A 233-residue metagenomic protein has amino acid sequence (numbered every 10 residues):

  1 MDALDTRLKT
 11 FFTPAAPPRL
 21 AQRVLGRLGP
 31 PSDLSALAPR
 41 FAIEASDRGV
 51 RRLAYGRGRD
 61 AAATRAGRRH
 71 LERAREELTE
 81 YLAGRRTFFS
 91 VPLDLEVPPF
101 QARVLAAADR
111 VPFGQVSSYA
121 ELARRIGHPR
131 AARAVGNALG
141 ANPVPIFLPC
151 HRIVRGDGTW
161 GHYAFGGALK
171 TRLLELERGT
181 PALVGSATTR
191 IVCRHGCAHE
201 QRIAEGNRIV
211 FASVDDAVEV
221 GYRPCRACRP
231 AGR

Functional and structural regions predicted by a protein language model:
M1-R130, L176-R233: Basic nucleic-acid-binding alpha-helical/helix-turn surface characteristic of O6-alkylguanine DNA
A131-P145: Regulatory, non-catalytic segments
I146-V154: Short Lys/Arg-enriched helix C-cap and helix-to-coil transition segments that create basic nucleic-acid-contact patches
H162: Recognition helix of helix-turn-helix/homeodomain-like DNA-binding domains that insert into the DNA major groove
F165-T180: A short, Lys/Arg-enriched interface patch at domain edges and termini
